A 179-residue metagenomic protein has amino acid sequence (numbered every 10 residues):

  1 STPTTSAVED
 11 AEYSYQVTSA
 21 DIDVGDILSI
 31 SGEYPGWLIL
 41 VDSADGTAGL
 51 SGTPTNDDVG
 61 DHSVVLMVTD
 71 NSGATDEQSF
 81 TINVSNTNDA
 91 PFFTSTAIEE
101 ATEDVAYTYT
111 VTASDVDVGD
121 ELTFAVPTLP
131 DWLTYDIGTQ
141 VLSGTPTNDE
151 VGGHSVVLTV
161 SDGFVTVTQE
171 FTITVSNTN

Functional and structural regions predicted by a protein language model:
S1-T4, Y34-P35, T94-I98, L129: Surface-exposed, proline-enriched loop/turn segments that connect beta strands in immunoglobulin-like
T5-A11, E99-V105: Short, solvent-exposed loop/linker segments at the N-terminal edge of repeated beta-sheet extracellular domains
T18-V24, N56, V68-D70, T112-V118 (+2 more regions): Extracellular acidic, Ser/Thr/Pro-rich low-complexity tracts
G25-I30, G119-F124: Solvent-exposed loop segments of extracellular immunoglobulin-like
Y34-T55, L129-T147: Strand-loop-strand motifs at the edges of beta-sheets in extracellular beta-sandwich domains
L38, N88-F92, L133, N179: Proline-centered linker/hinge motifs at extracellular inter-domain junctions
G60-V64, G152-V156: Exposed beta-strand face motif in extracellular beta-rich ectodomains
A74-S85, V165-S176: C-terminal edge beta-strand
